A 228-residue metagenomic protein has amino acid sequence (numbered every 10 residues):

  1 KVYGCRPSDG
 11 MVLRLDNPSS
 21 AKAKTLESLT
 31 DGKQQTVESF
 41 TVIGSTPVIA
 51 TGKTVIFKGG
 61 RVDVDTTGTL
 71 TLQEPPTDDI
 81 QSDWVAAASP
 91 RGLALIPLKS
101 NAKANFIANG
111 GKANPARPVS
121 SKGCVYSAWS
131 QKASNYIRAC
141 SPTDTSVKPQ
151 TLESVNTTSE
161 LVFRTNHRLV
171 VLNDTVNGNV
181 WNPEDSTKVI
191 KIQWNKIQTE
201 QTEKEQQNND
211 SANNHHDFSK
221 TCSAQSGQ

Functional and structural regions predicted by a protein language model:
K1, S28-S45, T67-D83, N109-G123 (+2 more regions): Repeated scaffold domains used in trafficking and secretory/extracellular systems, primarily beta-propellers
K1-R14, V37-I56, T77-A94, R117-K132 (+2 more regions): Short beta-strand elements that form the blades of beta-propeller/WD-repeat-like and other beta-sheet-rich scaffold
G4-R6, A139-S141, T221-S223, Q228: Sequence contexts marking disulfide-bonded cysteines in secreted/extracellular proteins
S8-K33, A50-Q73, A88-K112, A133-S154 (+1 more regions): Surface-exposed loop/turn elements that mediate protein-protein interactions on large endomembrane-trafficking
D144-F163, Q225-G227: Compositionally biased, low-hydrophobicity segments enriched in charged and small polar residues
D185-Q228: Sequence/structural signature of beta-propeller modules and their immediately flanking N-terminal secretory/stalk
